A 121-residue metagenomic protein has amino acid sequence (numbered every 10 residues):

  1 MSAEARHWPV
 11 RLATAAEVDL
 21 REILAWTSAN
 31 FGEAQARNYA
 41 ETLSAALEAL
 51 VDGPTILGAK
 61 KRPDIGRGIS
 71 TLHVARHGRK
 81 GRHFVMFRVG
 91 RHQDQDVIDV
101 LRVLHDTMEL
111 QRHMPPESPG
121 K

Functional and structural regions predicted by a protein language model:
M1-T42, A46: Arg/Lys-rich, positively charged N-terminal/basic patches that mediate binding to nucleic acids
H7, I69, R82-F84: Short coil/loop residues immediately preceding or within conserved phosphate-binding loops of NTP-utilizing enzyme
R11, H73, D99: Conserved beta-strand segments that form the floor/walls of ligand-binding pockets within enzyme and binding domains
T14-L24, L50, I56, K60-R62 (+1 more regions): Conserved N-terminal glycine/acidic-rich loop preference
A34, E41, A45, K61 (+2 more regions): Residue-level signal for alpha-helical context at structural boundaries
E48-R79: A short, surface-exposed loop/turn module that caps and links secondary-structure elements
R76-K121: Enriched for short, Lys/Arg-rich terminal
